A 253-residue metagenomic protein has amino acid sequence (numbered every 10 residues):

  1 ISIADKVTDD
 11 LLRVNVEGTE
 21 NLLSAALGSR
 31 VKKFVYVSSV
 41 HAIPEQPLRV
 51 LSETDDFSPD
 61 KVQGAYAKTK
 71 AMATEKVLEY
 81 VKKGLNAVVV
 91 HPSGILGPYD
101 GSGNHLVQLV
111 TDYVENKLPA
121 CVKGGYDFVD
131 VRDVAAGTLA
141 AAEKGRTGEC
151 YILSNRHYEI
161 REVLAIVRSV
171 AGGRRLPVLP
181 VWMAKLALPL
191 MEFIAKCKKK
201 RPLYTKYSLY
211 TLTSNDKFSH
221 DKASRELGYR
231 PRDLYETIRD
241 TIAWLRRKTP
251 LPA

Functional and structural regions predicted by a protein language model:
I1-E17: NAD(P)H-binding glycine-rich loop region in Rossmannoid oxidoreductase-like domains and their noncatalytic homologs
I3-A4, S39-V50, I95-Y99, N104: Conserved catalytic-site region of short-chain dehydrogenase/reductase
T8, E17-Y66: Conserved Rossmann-fold NAD(P)-dependent oxidoreductase catalytic core, especially the SDR/UDP-sugar
N21, M72, H105, V122-A142 (+1 more regions): Substrate-positioning beta->alpha
L27, V62-H91: Active-site Tyr-X1-5-Lys
K83-V89, S93-D127: NAD(P)-dependent short-chain dehydrogenase/reductase
G137-L203, H220, R225, Y235-A253: Mid/C-terminal beta-alpha module of Rossmann-like enzyme folds, strongest in SDR-family dehydrogenases/epimerases
